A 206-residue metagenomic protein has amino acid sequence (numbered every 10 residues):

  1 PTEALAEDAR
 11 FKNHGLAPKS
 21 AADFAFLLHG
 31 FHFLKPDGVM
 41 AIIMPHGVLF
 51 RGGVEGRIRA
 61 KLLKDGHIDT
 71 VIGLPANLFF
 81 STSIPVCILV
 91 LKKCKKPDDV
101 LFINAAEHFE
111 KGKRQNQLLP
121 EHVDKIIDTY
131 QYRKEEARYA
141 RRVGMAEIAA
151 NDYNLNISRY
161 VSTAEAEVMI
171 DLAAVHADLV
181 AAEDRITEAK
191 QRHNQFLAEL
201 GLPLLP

Functional and structural regions predicted by a protein language model:
P1-P206: A conserved structural/catalytic subdomain of Rossmann-like adenosyl-cofactor enzymes
